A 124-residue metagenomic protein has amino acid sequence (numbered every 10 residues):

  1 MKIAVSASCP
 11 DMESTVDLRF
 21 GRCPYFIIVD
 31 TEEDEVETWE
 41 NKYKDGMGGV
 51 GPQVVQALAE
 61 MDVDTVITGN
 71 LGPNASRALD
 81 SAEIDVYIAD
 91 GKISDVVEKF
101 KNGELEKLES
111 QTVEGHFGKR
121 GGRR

Functional and structural regions predicted by a protein language model:
M1-G49, Q53, E60-M61, D80-R124: Non-catalytic interface/targeting segments
G69: Conserved residues at the C-terminal ends of beta-strands
